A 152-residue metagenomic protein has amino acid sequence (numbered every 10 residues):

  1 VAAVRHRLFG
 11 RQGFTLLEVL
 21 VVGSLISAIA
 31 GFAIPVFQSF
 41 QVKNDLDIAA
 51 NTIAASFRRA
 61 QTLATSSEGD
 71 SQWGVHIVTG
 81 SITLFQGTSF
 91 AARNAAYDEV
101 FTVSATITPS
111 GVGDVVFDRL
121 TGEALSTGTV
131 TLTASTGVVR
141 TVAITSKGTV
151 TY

Functional and structural regions predicted by a protein language model:
V1-F14, T151-Y152: N-terminal leader/signal peptides at the extreme start of proteins
A2, T121, T129, T133-Y152: Low-complexity, S/T/G/P-rich flexible repeat/linker segments used as non-globular hinges and stalks within
L8-F37: N-terminal single-pass transmembrane signal-anchor helix
Q41-D70: Membrane-proximal N-terminal amphipathic helix
F57, T127-T129: Short, conserved beta-strand segments of beta-strand-rich sandwich/propeller modules, principally
G69-S71, A124-S126, V138: Short loop/turn segments at connectors of secondary-structure elements within structured domains
S71-R119, T141-A143, T151-Y152: Type IV pilin-like appendage domain
